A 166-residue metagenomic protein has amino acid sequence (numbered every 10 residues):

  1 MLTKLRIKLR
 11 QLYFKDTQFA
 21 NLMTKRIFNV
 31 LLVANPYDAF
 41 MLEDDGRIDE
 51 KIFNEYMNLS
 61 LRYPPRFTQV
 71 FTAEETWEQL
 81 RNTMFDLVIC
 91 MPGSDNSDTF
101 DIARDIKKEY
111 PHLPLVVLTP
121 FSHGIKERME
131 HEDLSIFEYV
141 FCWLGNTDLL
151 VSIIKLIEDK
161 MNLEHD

Functional and structural regions predicted by a protein language model:
M1-R66, N146-D166: Non-catalytic signal-transmission and effector/linker regions of two-component phosphorelay proteins
L32, V116-V117: Structural beta-sheet core signal
M41-D44, P64, F71-W77, F85-H112 (+1 more regions): Conserved phosphotransfer microenvironments
I48-D49, R104-K107, D133-L134: Glycine-rich, phosphate-binding/catalytic loops in enzymes
F67-V70, V140-F141: General small-molecule cofactor/ligand-binding pocket signal
S97, D101, V117-S152: Alpha4 helix (beta4-alpha4-beta5 surface) of REC/receiver domains from two-component response regulators
K107-L115, D159, H165-D166: P-loop/Walker A phosphate-binding loop and immediately adjacent motor/lid segment at beta-alpha junctions
